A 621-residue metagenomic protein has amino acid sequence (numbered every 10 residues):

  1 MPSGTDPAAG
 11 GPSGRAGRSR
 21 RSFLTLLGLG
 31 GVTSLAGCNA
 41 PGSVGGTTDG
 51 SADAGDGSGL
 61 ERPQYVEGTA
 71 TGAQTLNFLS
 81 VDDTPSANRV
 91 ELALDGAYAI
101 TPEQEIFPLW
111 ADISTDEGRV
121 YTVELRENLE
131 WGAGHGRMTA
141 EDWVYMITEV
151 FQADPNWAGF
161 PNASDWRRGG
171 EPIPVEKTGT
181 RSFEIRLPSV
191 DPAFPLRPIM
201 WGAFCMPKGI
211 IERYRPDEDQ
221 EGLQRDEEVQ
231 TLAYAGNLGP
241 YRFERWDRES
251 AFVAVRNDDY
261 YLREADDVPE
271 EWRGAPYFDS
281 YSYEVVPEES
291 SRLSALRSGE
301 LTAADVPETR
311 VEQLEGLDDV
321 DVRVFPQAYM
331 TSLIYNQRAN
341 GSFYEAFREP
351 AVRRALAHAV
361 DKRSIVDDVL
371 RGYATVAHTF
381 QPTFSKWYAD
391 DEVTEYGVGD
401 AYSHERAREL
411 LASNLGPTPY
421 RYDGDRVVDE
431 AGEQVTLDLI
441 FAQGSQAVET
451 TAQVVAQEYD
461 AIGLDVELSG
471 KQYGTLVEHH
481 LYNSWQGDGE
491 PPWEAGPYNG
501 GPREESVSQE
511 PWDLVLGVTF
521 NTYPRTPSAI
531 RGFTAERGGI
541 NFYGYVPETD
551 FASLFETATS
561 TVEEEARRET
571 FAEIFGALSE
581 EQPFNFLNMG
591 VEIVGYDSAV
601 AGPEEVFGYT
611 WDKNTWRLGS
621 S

Functional and structural regions predicted by a protein language model:
P2, F23-L24, G59, S114 (+6 more regions): Extracytoplasmic/peripheral linker and loop segments enriched in polar/acidic and small residues with frequent Thr/Pro
G68-E117, T148: N-terminal lobe/hinge region of extracytoplasmic solute-binding protein
I113-W157, A346-R348: Aromatic- and charge-enriched surface segment that lines or borders ligand/interaction sites
N162-D219, P240, R245-D247: Surface-exposed binding/hinge segments that line and control ligand-binding clefts or catalytic entry sites
P195-R197, R310, Y344-W387, G399-R408 (+1 more regions): Periplasmic-binding protein-like
M200-Y283, E409: Gly/Pro-rich hinge or "lid" segments in bacterial periplasmic/extracellular proteins
V229, D259-L314, V324-A328, D465: Ligand-site clamp/hinge motif
V376-Y422, Q443-T450: Structural transition elements
